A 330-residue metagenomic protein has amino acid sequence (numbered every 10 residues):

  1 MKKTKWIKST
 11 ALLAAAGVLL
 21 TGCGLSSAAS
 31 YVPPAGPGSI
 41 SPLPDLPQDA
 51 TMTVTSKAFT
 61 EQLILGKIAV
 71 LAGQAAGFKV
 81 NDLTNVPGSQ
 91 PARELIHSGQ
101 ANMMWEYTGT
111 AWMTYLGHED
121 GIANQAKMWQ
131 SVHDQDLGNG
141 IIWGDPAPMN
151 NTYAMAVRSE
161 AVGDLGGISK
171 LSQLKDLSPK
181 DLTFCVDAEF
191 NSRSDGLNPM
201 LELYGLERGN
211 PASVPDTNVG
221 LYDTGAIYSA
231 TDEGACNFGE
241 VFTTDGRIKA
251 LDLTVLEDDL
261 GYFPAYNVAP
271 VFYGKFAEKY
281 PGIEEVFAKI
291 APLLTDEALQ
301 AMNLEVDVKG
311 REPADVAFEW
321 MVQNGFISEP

Functional and structural regions predicted by a protein language model:
L19-G22: C-terminal motif of bacterial Sec signal peptides marking the signal peptidase cleavage site
G24-S27: Bacterial signal peptide processing site
Q48-E61, F78-N85, K180-C185: Short, well-ordered beta-strand elements
T60-K79, L201-G205: Short, polar/charged alpha-helical segment
Y115-A126, Q130-G144, E207, A235 (+1 more regions): Ligand-binding "clamshell"
Q125-F184, P292-D296: A conserved helix-loop-strand patch within extracytoplasmic ligand-binding domains of the periplasmic binding
Y153-G163, Y266-Y280: A bilobed periplasmic-binding-protein/Venus flytrap-type ligand-binding module shared by bacterial periplasmic
P179-D258: Ligand-binding pocket segment of bilobal, Venus flytrap-like solute-binding proteins
